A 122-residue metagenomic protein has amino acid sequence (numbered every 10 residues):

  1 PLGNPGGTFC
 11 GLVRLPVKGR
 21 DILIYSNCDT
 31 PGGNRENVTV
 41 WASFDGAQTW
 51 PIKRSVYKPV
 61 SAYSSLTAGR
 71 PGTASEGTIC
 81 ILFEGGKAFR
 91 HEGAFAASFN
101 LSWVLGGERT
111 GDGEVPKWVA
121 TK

Functional and structural regions predicted by a protein language model:
P1-K122: Asp-box/BNR beta-propeller blade signature and adjacent active/binding-site loops in extracellular glycan-interacting
